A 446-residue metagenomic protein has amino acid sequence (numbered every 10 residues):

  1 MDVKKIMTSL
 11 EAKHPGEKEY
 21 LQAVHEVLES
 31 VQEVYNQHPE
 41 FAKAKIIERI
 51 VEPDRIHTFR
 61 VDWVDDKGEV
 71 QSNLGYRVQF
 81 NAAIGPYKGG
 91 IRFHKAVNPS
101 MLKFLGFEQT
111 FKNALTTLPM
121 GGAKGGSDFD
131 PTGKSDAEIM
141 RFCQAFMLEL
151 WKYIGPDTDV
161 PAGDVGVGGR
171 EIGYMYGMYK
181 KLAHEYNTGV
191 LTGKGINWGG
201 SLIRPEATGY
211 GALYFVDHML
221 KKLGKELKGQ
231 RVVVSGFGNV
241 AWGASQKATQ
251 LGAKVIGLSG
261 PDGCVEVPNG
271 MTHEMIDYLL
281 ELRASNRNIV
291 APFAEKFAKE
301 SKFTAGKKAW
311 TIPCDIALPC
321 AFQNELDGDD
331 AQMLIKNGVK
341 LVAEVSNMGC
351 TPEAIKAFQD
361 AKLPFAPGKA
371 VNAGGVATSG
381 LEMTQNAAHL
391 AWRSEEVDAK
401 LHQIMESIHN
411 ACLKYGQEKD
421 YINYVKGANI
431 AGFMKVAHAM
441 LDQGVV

Functional and structural regions predicted by a protein language model:
M1, P15-Q22, E26, F41 (+23 more regions): Conserved active-site and cofactor/substrate-binding residues in soluble primary-metabolism enzymes
M1-I203, H438-A439, Q443-G444: N-terminal ligand-binding/catalytic initiation module
D2-A23, M219, I335-V446: Adenosine-phosphate binding glycine-rich loop
K13, V27-V34, L105-K112, A145-Y153 (+11 more regions): Change "in soluble alpha/beta enzymes" to "in soluble alpha/beta proteins
Y76-R77, G126, T158-D159, T188 (+6 more regions): Structural motif
T192-G195, G200-P313: Glycine-rich phosphate/diphosphate-binding loop of Rossmann-like nucleotide-binding domains
G263-F365, A370: Rossmann-like adenosine-cofactor binding region
